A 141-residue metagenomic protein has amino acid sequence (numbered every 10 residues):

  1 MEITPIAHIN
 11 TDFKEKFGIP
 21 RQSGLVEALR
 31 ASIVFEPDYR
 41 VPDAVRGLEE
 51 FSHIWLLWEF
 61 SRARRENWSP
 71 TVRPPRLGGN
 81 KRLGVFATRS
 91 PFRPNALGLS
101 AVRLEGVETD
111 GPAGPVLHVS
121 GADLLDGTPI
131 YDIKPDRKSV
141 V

Functional and structural regions predicted by a protein language model:
M1-L57, S61-A63: Active-site-proximal polar cores
M1-P5, F92-V102: Short coil-to-beta-strand transition motifs
H8, S100-E105, H118, P129: Residues located in well-ordered beta-strands
K14, G106-L117: Short, conserved beta-turn/loop elements at beta-strand boundaries and strand-helix junctions
E36-D38, V102, S120-A122: A structural micro-motif recognizing beta-strand termini and the immediately following turn/loop segments
R46-G98: Active-site-adjacent substructure of cysteine-protease-like catalytic cores
P112-D136: Short solvent-exposed strand/turn elements
K138-V141: Conserved small/polar residues in nucleotide/adenosyl-binding loops
